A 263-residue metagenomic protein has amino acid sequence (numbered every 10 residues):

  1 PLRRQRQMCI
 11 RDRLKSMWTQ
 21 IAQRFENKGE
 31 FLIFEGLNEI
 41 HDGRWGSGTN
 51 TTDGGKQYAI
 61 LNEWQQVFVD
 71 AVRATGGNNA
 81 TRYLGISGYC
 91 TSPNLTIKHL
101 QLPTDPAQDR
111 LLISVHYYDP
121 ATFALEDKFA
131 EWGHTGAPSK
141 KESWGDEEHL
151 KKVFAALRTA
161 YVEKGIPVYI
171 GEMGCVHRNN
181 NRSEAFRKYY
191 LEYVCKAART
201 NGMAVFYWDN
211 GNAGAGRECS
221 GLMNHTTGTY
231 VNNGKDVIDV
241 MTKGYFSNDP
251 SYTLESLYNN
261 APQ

Functional and structural regions predicted by a protein language model:
P1-I10: Single conserved hydrophobic/aromatic residue that forms the stacking wall/gate of nucleotide- or nucleobase-binding
Q7, G43-G46, P93-T96, R178-N181 (+1 more regions): Extracytoplasmic/secreted cell-surface and envelope-processing proteins
D12, E148-K152, A185: Conserved phosphate-coordination/catalytic loops
D12-G145, A155-C175, T200-M203: Active-site region of glycoside hydrolase catalytic domains
N62-V67, L150, R187-E192: Well-ordered, non-membrane alpha-helical segments in soluble/globular domains
V153, I166, G171, S183-L191: Active-site-proximal substrate-binding groove within the catalytic cores of carbohydrate-active enzymes
N180-Q263: Aromatic-rich peripheral "rim/lid" segments of glycoside hydrolase catalytic domains that contact and position glycan
